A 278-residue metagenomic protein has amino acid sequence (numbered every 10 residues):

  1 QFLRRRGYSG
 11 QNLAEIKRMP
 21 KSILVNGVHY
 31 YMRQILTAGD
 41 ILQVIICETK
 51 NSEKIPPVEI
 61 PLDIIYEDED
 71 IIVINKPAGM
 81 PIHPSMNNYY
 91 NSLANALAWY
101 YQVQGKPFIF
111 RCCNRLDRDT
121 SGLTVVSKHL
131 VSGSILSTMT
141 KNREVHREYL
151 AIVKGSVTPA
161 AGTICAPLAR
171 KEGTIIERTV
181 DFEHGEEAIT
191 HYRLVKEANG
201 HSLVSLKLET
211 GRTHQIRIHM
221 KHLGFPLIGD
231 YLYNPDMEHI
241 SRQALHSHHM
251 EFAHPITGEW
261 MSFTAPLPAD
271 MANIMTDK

Functional and structural regions predicted by a protein language model:
Q1-A169, D270-I274: RNA pseudouridine synthases
I23, I46-C47, G173-I176, E187 (+1 more regions): Short Pro/Gly-enriched beta-strand edge/turn motifs at strand-loop
N26, H83-P84, S127, R178-T179 (+2 more regions): Thr-Gly-centered strand-to-loop micro-motif
Y31-I35, S205, R242: Short, surface-exposed secondary-structure edge patches
I64, V153, H191-L194, L227: Conserved hydrophobic positions within beta-strands
K106-S137, H146, C165-L223, S247-K278: The conserved catalytic core of RNA pseudouridine synthases
H146, L150-K154, H222-M237: Flexible glycine-rich active-site/ligand-binding loops centered on an Asp-His dyad
I228-P255: RNA substrate-recognition surfaces in RNA-acting enzymes
